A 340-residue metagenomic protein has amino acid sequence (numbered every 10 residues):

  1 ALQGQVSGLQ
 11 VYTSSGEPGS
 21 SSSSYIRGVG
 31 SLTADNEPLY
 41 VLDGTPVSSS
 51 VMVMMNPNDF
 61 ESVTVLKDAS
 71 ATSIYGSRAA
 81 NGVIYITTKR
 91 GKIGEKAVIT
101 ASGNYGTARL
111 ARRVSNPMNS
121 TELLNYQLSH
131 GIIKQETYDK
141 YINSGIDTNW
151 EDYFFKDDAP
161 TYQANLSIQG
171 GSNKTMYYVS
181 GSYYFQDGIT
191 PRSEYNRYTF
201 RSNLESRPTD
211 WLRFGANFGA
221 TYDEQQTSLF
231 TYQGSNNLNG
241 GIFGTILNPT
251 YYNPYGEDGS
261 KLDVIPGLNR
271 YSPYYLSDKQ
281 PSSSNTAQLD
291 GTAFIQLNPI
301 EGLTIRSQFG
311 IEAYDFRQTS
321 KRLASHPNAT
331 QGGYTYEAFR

Functional and structural regions predicted by a protein language model:
Q3-D43, E61-S62, T72-K92: Extracytoplasmic beta-strand/coil segments of soluble accessory domains associated with Gram-negative outer-membrane
L9-Y12, S31-T33, V47-S49, A69-I74 (+4 more regions): Short beta-strands and strand-coil junctions in structured, solvent-facing domains, enriched
S15, I93-D147, G188-Y195, T199 (+2 more regions): Surface-exposed loop/interface segments of Gram-negative outer-membrane beta-barrel transport/assembly proteins
S21, L42, N81, T161-N165 (+3 more regions): Transmembrane beta-barrel architecture of outer-membrane proteins
S21-A69, S102, A108, Y178-S180 (+1 more regions): Periplasmic plug
L66, T87-K89, S167-G171, S180 (+4 more regions): Transmembrane beta-barrel domains of outer membrane proteins
A79, K92, G170-K174, Y183: A generic beta-sheet turn/junction motif
T161, S172-N173, R207-T209, N298-I300: Outer-membrane beta-barrel channels and translocator barrels
